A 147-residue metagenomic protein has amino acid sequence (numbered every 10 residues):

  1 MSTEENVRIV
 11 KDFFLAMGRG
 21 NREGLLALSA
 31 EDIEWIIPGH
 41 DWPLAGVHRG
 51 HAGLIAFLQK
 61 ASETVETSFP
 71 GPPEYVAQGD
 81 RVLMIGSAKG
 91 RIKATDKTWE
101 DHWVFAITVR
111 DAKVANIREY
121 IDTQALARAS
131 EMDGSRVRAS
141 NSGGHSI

Functional and structural regions predicted by a protein language model:
M1-E31, E131-I147: Short, low-complexity N-terminal intrinsically disordered segments enriched in polar/charged residues
M1-E4, A45, R49-A52, T98: Residues at secondary-structure transition points
S2, Q59-I147: A beta-strand edge to alpha-helix "cap/lid" segment located at domain peripheries
I9-R19, W42-A45, A61-T64, I85-S87: Short, mixed-charge, low-aromatic patches
V10-F13, G24-L26, I33, G50 (+4 more regions): Hydrophobic pocket/interface hotspot
L25-A27, D32, P43, V47 (+3 more regions): Residue-level preference for alpha-helix termini and adjacent loops
A30-D80: A solvent-exposed, acidic/Ser-Thr-rich amphipathic alpha-helical stretch
